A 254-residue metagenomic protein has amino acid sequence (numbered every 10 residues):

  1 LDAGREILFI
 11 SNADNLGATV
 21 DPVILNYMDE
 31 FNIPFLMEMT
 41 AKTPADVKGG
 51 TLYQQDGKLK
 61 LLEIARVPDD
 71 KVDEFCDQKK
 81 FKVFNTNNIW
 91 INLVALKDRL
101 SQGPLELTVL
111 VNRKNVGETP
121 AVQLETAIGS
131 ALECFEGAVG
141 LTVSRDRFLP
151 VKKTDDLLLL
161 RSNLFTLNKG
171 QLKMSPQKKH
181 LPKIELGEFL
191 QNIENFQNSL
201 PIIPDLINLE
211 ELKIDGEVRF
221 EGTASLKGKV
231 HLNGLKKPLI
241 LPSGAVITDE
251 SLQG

Functional and structural regions predicted by a protein language model:
L1-R5: Active-site nucleotide-sugar/metal-binding loop of Leloir-type enzymes
E6-A13: Short beta-strand-to-loop acidic/aromatic patch adjacent to the donor-nucleotide binding site
L16-A18: A short, conserved beta-strand element in the Rossmann-like catalytic core that flanks the donor/metal-binding loop
D21, N26-G254: Left-handed beta-helix
